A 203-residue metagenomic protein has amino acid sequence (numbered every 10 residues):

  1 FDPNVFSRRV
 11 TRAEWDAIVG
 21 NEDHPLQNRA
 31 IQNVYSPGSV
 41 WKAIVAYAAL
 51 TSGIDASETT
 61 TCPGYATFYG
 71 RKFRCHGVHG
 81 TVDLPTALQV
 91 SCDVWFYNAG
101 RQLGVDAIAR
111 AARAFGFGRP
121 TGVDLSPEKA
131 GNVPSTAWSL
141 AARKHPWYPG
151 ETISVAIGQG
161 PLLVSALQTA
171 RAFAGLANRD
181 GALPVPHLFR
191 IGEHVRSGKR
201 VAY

Functional and structural regions predicted by a protein language model:
F1-S39, I44-Y203: Beta-lactam-recognizing serine transpeptidase/beta-lactamase-like catalytic domain environment
